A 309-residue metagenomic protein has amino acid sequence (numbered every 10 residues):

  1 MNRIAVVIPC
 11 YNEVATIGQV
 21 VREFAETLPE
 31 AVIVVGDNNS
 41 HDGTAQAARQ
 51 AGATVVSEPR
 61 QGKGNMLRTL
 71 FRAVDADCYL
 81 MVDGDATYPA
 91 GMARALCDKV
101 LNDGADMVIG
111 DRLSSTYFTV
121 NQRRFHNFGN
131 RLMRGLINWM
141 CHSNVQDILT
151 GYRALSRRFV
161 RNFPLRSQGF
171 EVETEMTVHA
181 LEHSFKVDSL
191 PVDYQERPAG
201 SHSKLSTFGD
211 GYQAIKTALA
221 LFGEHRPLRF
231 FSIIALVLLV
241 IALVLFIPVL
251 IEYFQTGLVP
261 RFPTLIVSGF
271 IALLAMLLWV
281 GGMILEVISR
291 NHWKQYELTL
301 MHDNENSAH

Functional and structural regions predicted by a protein language model:
R3-A5, V32, E175: Cell-envelope/extracellular polymer assembly enzymes that use nucleotide-activated donors
N12-E26: Short, well-formed alpha-helical segments that are part of the catalytic scaffolds of diverse glycosyltransferases
E13-T16, S40, K63, P89: Donor nucleotide-sugar binding loop of glycosyltransferases
D37-A45: A conserved acidic beta->alpha catalytic loop
P59-A73, A90-F170, Q195-Y212, T217: Acceptor/aglycone-binding surface of glycosyltransferases and processive sugar-polymer synthases
Y79: Short aromatic/hydrophobic "clamp" motif used to bind/position activated sugar donors
D83-T87: The conserved acidic donor/metal-binding loop of glycosyltransferases
S167, V172-H309: Hydrophobic helical membrane-anchoring modules
